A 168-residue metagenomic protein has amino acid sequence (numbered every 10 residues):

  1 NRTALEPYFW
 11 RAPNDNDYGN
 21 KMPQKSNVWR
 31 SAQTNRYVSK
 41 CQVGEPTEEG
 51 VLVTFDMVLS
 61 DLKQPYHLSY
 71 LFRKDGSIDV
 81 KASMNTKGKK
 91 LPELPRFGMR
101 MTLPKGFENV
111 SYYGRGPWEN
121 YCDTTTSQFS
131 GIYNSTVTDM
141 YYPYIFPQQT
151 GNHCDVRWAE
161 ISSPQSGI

Functional and structural regions predicted by a protein language model:
N1-I168: Beta-strand/loop-rich accessory regions of lumenal/periplasmic or secreted enzymes, predominantly carbohydrate-active
